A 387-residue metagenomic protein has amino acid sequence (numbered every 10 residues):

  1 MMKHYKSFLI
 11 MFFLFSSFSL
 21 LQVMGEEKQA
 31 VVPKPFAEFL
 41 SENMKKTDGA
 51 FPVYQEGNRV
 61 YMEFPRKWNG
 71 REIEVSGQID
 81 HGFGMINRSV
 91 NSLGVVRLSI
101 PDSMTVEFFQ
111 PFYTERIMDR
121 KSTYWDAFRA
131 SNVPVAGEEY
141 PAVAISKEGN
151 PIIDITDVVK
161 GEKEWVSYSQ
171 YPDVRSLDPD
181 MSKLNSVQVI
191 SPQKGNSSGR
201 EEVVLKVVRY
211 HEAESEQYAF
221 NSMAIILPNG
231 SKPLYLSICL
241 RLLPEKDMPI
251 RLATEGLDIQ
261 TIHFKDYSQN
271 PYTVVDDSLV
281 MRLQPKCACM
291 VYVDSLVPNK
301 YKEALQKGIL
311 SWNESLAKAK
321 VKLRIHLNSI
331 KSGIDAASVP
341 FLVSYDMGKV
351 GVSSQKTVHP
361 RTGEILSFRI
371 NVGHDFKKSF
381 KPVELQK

Functional and structural regions predicted by a protein language model:
M1, L20-L21, L316-K320: Glycine-centered loop/turn motif at secondary-structure junctions
M1-L9: Bacterial N-terminal signal peptides that target proteins for export
I10-S19: Bacterial N-terminal signal peptides
L21-E27: Boundary at the C-terminal end of the N-terminal hydrophobic targeting segment
E27-V297, S315, S329-K387: Auxiliary tRNA-acceptor-end handling modules of aminoacyl-tRNA synthetases
N69-G70, P298-H326: Zn2+-dependent metallopeptidase catalytic core
